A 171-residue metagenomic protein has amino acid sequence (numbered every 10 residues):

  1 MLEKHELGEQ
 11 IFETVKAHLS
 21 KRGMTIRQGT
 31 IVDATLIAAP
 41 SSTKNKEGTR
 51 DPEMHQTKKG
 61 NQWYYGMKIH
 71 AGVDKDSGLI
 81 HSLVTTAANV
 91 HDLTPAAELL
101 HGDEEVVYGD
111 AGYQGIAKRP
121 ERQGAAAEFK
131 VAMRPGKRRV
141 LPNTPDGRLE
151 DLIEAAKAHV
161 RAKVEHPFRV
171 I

Functional and structural regions predicted by a protein language model:
M1-A125, R134: Polybasic low-complexity intrinsically disordered regions
E105-V106, A111-I171: Helix-centered, glycine/charged polyanion-binding patches within enzymatic domains that contact phosphate-containing
